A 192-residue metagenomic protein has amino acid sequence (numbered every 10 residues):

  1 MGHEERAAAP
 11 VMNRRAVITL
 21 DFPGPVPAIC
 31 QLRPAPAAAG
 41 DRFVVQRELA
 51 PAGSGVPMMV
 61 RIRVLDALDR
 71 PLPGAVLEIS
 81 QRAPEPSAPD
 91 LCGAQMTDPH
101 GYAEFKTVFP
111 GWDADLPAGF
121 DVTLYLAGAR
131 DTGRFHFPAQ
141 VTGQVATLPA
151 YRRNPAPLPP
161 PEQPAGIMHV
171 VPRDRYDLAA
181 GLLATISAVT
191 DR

Functional and structural regions predicted by a protein language model:
M1-A16: N-terminal secretory signal peptides
M12-V26: N-terminal export leaders
F22, V26-P160, P164-G166, T185 (+1 more regions): Beta-strand-dominated extracellular/periplasmic modules and repeats in secreted or surface-exposed proteins
Q163-D177: Low-complexity, intrinsically disordered Gly/Pro/Thr-rich segments
D174-R192: A hydrophobic membrane-anchoring alpha-helix module
